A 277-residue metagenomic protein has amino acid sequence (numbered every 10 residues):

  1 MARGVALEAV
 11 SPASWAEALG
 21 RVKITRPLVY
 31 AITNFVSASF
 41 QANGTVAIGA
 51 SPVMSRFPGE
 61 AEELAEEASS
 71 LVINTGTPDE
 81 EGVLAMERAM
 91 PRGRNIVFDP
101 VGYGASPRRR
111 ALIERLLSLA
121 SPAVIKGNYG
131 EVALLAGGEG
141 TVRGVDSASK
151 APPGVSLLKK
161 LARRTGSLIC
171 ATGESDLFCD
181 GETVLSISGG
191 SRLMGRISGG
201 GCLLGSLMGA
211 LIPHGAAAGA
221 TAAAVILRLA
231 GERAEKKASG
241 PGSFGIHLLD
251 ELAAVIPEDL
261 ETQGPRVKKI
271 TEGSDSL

Functional and structural regions predicted by a protein language model:
G4-F98: Conserved N-terminal subdomain of the carbohydrate kinase-like
L7-V22, S167-G189, E261: Acidic-glycine-rich active-site phosphate/pyrophosphate-binding loop
A9-A13, L229-L277: Charged C-terminal helix
N74, G82-G127: Glycine/small-residue-rich loop that forms an oxyanion/phosphate-binding "nest" at active or ligand-binding sites
P107-V184: Conserved phosphate/ATP/ADP-binding segment of small-molecule kinases
L134, R196-L229: Short, small-residue alpha-helix embedded
G154-A162, A216-G231, L249: Short, well-structured alpha-helical segments that form the helix of a local strand-helix-strand
K159, L185-S198: Short pre-catalytic strand/loop immediately N-terminal to key active-site residues, enriched for Gly-Thr
